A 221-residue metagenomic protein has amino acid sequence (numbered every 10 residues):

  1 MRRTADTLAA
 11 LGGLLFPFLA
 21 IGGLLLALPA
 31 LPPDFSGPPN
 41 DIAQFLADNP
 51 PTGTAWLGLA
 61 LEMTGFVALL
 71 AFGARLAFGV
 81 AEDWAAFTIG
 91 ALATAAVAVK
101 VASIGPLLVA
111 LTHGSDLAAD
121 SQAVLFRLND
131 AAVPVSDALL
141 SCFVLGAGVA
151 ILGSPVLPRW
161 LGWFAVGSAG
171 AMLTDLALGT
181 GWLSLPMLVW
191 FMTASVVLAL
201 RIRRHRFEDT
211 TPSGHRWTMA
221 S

Functional and structural regions predicted by a protein language model:
M1-S221: Hydrophobic, aromatic-enriched alpha-helical segments typical of multi-pass transmembrane helices
